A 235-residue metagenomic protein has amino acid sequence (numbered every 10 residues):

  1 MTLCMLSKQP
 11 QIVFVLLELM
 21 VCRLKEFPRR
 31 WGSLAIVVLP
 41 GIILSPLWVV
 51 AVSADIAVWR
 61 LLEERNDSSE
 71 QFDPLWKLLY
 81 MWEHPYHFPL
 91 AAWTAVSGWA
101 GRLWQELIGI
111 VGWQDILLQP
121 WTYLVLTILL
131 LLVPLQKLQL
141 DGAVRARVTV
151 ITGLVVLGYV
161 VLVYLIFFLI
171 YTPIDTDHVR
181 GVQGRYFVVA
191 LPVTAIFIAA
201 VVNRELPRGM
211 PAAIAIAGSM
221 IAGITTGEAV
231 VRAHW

Functional and structural regions predicted by a protein language model:
M1, L17-E26, P192-N203: Hydrophobic transmembrane alpha-helices
L3-P10: Transmembrane helix irregularities
Q11, L16-Q136, R232: Membrane-lumen/periplasm interface segments of specific transmembrane helices in polyprenyl phosphate-linked
K25-P40, L140-V150, E205-A217: Membrane-interfacial entry segments at the cytosolic side of transmembrane helices
V49-D55, Q136-L140, V163-D175, G227-W235: Juxtamembrane "helix-exit" motif on the non-cytosolic side of transmembrane helices
V49-V50, W59-R65, S69, R208-W235: Transmembrane helical bundles and short interhelical boundary loops of multi-pass, membrane-embedded
A143-P173: Transmembrane alpha-helix segments characteristic of polytopic inner-membrane glycan-assembly/cell-envelope
T176-A199: Hydrophobic/aromatic-rich transmembrane helices and adjacent perimembrane loops
